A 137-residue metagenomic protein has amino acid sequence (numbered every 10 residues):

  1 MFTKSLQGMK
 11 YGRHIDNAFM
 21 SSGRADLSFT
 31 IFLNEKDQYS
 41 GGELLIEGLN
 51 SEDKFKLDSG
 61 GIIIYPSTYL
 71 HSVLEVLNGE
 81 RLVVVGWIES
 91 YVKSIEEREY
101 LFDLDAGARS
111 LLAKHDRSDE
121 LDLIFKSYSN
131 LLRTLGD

Functional and structural regions predicted by a protein language model:
T3-E97, L101-F102: Catalytic core of non-heme Fe(II) oxygenases with the double-stranded beta-helix
S5-H14, K114-D116, L131-D137: Short, charged low-complexity intrinsically disordered segments located at boundaries of structured domains
L27, S59-I63, L82, D119 (+2 more regions): Long, contiguous binding/interaction regions
V92-L131: Charged/polar low-complexity intrinsically disordered segments, enriched in acidic residues
